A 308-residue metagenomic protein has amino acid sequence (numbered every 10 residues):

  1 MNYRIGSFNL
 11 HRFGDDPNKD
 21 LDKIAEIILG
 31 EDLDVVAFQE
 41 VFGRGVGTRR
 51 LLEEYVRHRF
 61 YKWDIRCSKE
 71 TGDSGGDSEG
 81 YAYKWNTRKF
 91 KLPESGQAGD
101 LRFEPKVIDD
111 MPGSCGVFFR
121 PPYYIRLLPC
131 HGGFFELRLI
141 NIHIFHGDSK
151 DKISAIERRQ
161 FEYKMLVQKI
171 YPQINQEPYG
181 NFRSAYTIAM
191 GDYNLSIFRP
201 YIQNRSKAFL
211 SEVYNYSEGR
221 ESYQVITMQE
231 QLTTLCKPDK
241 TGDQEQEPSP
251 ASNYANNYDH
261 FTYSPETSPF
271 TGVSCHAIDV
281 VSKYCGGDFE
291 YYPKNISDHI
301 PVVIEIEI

Functional and structural regions predicted by a protein language model:
M1-Y81, G113, K164, N256 (+4 more regions): N-terminal, active-site-proximal structural segment of metallo-dependent hydrolase catalytic domains
N2-D15, G96-Q97, E136-H146: Active-site-proximal beta-strand elements of phosphoester/diester hydrolases
F8-H11, F38-F42, R66-G72, K84-T87 (+5 more regions): Active-site-proximal beta-strand/loop segments in catalytic clefts of secreted hydrolases
F13-D22, L29, Q39, R44 (+13 more regions): Extracytoplasmic low-complexity repetitive segments enriched in small/polar residues
K19-I24, G30-E31, V36, R120-T233: Extracytoplasmic, non-cytosolic globular domains
F42-E136: Structured beta-strand-rich core segments of catalytic domains in phosphoester-bond hydrolases
R44-G45, P172-I188, N194-I308: Metal-dependent phosphoester-hydrolase catalytic domains
A98-P105, H143-G147, H276-C285: Short, solvent-exposed aromatic-acidic interface loops
